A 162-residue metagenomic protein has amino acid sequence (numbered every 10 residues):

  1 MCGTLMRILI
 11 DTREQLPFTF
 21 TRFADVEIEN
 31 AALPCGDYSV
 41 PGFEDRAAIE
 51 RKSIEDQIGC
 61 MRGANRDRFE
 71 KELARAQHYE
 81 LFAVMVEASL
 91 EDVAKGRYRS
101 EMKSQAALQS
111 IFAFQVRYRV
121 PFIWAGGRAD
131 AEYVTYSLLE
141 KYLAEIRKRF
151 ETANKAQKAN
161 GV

Functional and structural regions predicted by a protein language model:
M1-D45, D56-V162: Non-catalytic C-terminal interaction segments of nucleic acid-processing enzymes
A47-S53: Conserved catalytic cores of phosphodiester-cleaving nucleases, focusing on short active-site segments
